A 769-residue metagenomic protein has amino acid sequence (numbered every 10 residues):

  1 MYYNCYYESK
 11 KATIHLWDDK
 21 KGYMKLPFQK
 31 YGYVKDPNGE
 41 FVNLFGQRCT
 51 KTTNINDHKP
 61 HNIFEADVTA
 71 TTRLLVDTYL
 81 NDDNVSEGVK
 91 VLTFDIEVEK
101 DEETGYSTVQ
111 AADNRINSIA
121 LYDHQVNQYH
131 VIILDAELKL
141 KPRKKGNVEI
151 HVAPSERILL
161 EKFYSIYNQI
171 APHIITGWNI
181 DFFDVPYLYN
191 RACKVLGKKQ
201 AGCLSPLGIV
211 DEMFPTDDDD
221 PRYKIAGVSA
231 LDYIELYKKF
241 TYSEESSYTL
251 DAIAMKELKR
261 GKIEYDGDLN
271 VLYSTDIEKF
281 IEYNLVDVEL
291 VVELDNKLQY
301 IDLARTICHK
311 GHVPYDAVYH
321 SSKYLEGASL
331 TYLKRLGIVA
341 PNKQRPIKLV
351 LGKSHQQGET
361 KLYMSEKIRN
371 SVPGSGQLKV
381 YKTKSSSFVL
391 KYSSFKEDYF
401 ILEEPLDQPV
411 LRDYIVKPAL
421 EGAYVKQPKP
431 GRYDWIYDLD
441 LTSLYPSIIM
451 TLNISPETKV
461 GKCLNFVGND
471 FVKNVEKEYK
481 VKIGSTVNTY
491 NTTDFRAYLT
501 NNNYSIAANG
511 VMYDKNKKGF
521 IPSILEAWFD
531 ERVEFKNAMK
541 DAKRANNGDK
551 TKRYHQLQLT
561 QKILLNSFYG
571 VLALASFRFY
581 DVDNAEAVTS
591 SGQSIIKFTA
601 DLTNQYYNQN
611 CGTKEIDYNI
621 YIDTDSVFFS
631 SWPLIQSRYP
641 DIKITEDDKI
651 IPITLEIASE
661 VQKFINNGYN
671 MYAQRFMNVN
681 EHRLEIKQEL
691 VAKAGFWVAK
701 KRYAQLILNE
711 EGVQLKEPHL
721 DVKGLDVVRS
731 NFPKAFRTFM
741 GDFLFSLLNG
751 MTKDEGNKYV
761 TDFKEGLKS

Functional and structural regions predicted by a protein language model:
M1-A171, L285-V286, L290-K353, E404-V425 (+5 more regions): DnaQ-like (DEDDh/DEDDy) 3′-5′ exonuclease domain used for proofreading and 3′-end trimming on nucleic acids
Y129-V131, K139-I150, P154-R157, A171 (+3 more regions): Active-site-proximal helix-loop-helix substrate-binding element of RNase H-like nuclease domains
K144-E149, Y167-I174, Y273-K279, V425-D434 (+7 more regions): Glycine- and acidic
F163-Y187: Proline-aspartate-enriched helix->loop->beta-strand connector
K262, I596-T624: Active-site palm subdomain of RNA-directed nucleic acid polymerases
N270-G358, S394, E403-P456, K462-C463 (+7 more regions): Common nucleic-acid-contacting/processivity interface regions adjacent to the catalytic cores of nucleic-acid enzymes
L351-E397, I401-L402: Autoprocessing Asn-cyclization modules and mimics
F628-S769: C-terminal polymerase-core module
